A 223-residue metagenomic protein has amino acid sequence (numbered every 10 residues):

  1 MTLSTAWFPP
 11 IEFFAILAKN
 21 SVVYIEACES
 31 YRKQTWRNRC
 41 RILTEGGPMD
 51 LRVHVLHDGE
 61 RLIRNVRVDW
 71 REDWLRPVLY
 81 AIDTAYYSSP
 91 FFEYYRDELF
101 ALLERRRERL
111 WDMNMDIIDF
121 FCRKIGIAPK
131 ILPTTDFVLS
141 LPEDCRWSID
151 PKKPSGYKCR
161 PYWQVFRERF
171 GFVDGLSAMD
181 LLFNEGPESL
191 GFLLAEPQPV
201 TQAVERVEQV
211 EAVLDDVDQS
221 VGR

Functional and structural regions predicted by a protein language model:
M1-R223: Residues lining hydrophobic/aromatic ligand-binding pockets adjacent to catalytic sites
